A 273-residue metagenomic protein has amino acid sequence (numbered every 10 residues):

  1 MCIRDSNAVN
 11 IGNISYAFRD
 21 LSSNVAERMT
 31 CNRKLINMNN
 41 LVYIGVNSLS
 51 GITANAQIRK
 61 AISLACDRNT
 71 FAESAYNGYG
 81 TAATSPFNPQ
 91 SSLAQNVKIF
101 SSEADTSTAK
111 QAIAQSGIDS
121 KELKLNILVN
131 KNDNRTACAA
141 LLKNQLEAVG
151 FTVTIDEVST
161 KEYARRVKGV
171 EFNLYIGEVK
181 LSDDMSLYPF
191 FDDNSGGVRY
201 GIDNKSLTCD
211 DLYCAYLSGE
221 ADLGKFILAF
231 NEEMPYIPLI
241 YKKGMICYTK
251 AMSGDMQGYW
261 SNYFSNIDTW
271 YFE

Functional and structural regions predicted by a protein language model:
R4-L49: Extracellular/periplasmic solute-recognition and catalytic clefts
A17-N24, R68, F87, S159-T160 (+1 more regions): Beta->alpha turn/N-cap motifs
V25-N37, V170-E171, M185-Y200, K250-M252: Ligand-binding "clamshell"
L49-S91, F226-P235: Periplasmic-binding protein-like
T81-Q115, N134-R135: Structural transition elements
A114-L181, G244: Ligand/substrate-recognition segments at binding pockets and active sites
S116, K121, K250-E273: Tryptophan-rich aromatic "cage" segments
I155, T160-Y163, Y188-S253, E273: Extracytoplasmic/peripheral linker and loop segments enriched in polar/acidic and small residues with frequent Thr/Pro
